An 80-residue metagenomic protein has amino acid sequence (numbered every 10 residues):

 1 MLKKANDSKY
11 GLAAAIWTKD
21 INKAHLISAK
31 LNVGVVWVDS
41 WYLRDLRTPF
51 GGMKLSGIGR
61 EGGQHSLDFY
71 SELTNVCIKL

Functional and structural regions predicted by a protein language model:
M1-L80: Conserved C-terminal structural/oligomerization subdomain of aldehyde/semialdehyde dehydrogenase
